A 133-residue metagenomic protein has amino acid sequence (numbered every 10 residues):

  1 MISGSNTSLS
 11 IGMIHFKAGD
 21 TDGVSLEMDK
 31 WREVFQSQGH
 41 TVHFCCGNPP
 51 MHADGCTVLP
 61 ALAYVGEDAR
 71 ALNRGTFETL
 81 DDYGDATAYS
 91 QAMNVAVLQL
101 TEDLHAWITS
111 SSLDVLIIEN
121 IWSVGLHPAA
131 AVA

Functional and structural regions predicted by a protein language model:
G4-T21, V115-W122: Nucleotide-activated donor-dependent transferases that construct or modify glycoconjugates
T7-S8, V34-V115: A conserved catalytic-core segment of Leloir-type glycosyltransferases
T21, M51-D54, V124-H127: Short catalytic/ligand-binding loop motif for oxyanion handling, primarily in non-cytosolic enzymes, centered on
V24-F35: Short amphipathic alpha-helix
Y89-Q91, N120-S123: Surface-exposed cleft-lining segments at the edges of enzyme active sites
A129-A133: Charged helix-capping and loop-helix junction motifs
